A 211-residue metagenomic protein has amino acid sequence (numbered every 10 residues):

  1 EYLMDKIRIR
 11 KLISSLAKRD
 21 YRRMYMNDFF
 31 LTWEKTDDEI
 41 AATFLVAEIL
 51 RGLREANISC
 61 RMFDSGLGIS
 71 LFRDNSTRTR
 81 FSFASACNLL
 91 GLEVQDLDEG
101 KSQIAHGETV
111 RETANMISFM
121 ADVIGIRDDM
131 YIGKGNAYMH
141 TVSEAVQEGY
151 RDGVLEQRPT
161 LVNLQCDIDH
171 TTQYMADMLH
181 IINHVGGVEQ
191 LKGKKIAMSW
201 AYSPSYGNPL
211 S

Functional and structural regions predicted by a protein language model:
Y2-F81, S85: Positively charged, low-complexity intrinsically disordered leader regions
L67-M120: Active-site cofactor/substrate anionic-group-binding motifs, chiefly glycine- and Lys/Arg-rich phosphate-binding loops
R73-N88, M178, I182-S211: Glycine-rich phosphate/diphosphate-binding loop of Rossmann-like nucleotide-binding domains
V94-D96, I124, L161: Hydrophobic beta-strand scaffold residues
F119-Y131: A glycine-rich helix N-cap at a beta->alpha junction
I132-S143: Active-site-adjacent beta->alpha loops and helix N-cap segments on the catalytic face of soluble alpha/beta enzymes
Y138, L161-I181: A glycine-rich, Thr/Ser-enriched phosphate-binding loop motif common to dinucleotide/cofactor-binding enzymes
